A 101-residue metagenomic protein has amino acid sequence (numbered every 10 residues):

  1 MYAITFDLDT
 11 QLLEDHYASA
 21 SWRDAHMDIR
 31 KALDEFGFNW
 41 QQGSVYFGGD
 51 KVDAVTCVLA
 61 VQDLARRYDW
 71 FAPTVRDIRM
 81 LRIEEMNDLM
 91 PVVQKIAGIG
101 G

Functional and structural regions predicted by a protein language model:
Y2-A3, Q11-G101: Basic nucleic-acid-binding interfaces
F6: Active-site flanking residues adjacent to catalytic metal/cofactor-binding acidic residues
